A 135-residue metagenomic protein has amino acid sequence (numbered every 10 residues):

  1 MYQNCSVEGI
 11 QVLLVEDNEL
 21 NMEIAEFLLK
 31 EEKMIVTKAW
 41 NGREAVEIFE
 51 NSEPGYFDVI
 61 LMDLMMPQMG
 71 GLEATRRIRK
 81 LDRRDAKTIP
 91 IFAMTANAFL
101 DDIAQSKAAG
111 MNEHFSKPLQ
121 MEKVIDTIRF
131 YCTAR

Functional and structural regions predicted by a protein language model:
M1-R135: C-terminal compact regulatory domains
